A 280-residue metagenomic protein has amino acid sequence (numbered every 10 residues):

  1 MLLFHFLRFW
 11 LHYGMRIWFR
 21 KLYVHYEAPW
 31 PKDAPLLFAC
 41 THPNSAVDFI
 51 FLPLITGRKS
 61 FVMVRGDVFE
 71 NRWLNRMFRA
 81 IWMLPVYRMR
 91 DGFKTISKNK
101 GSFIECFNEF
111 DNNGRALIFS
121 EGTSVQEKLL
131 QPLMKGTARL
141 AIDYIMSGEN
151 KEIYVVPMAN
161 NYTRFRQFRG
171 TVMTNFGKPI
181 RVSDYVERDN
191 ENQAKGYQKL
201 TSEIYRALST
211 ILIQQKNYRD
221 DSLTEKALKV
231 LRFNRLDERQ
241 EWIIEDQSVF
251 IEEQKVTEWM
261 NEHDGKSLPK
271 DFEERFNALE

Functional and structural regions predicted by a protein language model:
M1-H25, R72-I81: A transmembrane-helix-recognition feature enriched in membrane-embedded lipid enzymes and envelope glyco-/phospholipid
L2, R88-R90, T95-E280: Non-catalytic C-terminal accessory region of glycerolipid acyltransferases and related lyso-lipid remodeling enzymes
L3, W30-T95: Catalytic core of membrane glycerolipid acyltransferases/transacylases, capturing the structured, soluble-facing
R20-L22, L54, R58-S60, K100-F103 (+1 more regions): Basic/hydrophobic alpha-helical interface regions
L22-E27, D48-F49, F103-I104: A generic local structural motif
A28-P31, R164: A short beta-turn/loop motif at secondary-structure boundaries
